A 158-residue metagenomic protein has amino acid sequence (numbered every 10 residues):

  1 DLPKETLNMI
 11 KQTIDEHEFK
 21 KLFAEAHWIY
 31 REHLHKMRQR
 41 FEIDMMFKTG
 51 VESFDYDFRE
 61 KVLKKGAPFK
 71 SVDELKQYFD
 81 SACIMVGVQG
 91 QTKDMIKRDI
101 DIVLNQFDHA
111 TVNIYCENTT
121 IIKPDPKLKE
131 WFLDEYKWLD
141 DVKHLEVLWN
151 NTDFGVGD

Functional and structural regions predicted by a protein language model:
D1-E5, I14-H33, D44-F69, S81-M85 (+1 more regions): Core AdoMet radical
K4-N8, L34-H35, K93-K97: Conserved strand-to-helix beginnings and helix N-cap segments that scaffold or border functional pockets
M9-I14, K36-R40, P124-L139: Short, aromatic/basic amphipathic alpha-helical patches
I14-E18, R38-E42, K76-Q77, L104-Q106: Short, conserved loop/helix-junction motifs that constitute active-site signature segments in enzyme catalytic cores
M37, K61-V62, M95, D125: Surface-exposed beta-strand edges and their flanking turn/coil or helix-capping segments
M45, G66-P124, W131-G155: Conserved C-terminal portion of the radical SAM core fold that forms the substrate/S-adenosylmethionine-binding
